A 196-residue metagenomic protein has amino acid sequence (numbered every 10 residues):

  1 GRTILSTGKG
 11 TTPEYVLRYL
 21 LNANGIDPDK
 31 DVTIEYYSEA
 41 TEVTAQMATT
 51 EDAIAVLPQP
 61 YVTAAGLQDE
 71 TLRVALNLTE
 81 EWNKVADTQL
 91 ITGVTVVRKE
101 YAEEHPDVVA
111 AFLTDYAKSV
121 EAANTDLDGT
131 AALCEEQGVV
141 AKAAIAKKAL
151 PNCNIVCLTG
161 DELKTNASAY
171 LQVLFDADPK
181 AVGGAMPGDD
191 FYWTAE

Functional and structural regions predicted by a protein language model:
G1-A64: Bilobed "Venus flytrap"/periplasmic-binding protein-like clamshell domains and structurally analogous long
K9-T11, L78-E81, G138: Short glycine-enriched loops at secondary-structure junctions
I26, D52, E70-T71, V139 (+2 more regions): Short aromatic/hydrophobic-glycine micro-motifs
P28-V32, G138-A149, V182-G188: Short, surface-exposed acidic
E39-L133: Pocket-lining segment of extracytoplasmic ligand-binding domains
V97, E103-E104, N152-C157, G184 (+2 more regions): Generic structural "secondary-structure junction" signal
A102-A177: Secondary-structure end/capping motifs
S168-E196: Conserved C-terminal helix/tail region of periplasmic/extracytoplasmic solute-binding proteins
